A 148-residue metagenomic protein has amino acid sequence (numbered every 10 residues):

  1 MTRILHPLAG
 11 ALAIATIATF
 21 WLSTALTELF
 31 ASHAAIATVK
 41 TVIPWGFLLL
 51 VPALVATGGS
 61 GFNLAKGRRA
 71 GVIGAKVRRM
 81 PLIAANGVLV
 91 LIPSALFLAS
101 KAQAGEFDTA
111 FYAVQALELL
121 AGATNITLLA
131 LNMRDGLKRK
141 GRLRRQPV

Functional and structural regions predicted by a protein language model:
M1-V148: Polytopic transmembrane helical bundles with strong interfacial aromatic enrichment
